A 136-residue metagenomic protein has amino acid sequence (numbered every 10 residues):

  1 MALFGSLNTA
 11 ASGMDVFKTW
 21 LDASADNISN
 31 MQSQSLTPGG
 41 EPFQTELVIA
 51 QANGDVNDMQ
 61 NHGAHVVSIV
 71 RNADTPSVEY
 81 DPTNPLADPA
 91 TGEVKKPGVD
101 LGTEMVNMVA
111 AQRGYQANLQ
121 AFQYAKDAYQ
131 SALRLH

Functional and structural regions predicted by a protein language model:
M1-H136: Amphipathic alpha-helical polymerization modules
